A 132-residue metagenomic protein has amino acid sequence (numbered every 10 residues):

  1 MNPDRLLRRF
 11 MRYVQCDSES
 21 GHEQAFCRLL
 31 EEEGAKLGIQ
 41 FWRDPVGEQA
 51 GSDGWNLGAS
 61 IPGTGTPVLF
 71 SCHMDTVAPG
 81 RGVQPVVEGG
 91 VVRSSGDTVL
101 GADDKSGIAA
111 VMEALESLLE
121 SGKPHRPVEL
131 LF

Functional and structural regions predicted by a protein language model:
M1-Q24: N-terminal capping segment at the start of a domain
N2, F41-P45, V68-L69, G82-V83: Short secondary-structure boundary micro-motifs
P3-D4, C16, E31, T64-P67 (+1 more regions): Homeobox/homeodomain signature
M11-E19, A35-Q40, E116-P124: Generic secondary-structure signature for well-ordered alpha-helical cores
C16-S18, P45-V46, C72, F132: Short glycine-centered, acidic/aromatic-flanked micro-motifs in structured strand/loop junctions that mark active-site
E19-T64: A non-catalytic alpha/beta surface segment that caps or lines the substrate-entry region of metallo-dependent hydrolase
C27, S52-D53, S60, G65-F132: Active-site metal-coordination/substrate-binding segment of hydrolases, especially metallo-dependent peptidases
